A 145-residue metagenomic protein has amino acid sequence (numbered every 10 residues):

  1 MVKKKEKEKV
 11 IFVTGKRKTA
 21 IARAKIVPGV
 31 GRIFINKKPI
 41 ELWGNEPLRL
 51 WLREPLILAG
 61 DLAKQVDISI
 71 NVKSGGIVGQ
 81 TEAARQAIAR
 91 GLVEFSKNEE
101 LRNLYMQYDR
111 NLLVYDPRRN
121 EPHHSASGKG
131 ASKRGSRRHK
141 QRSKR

Functional and structural regions predicted by a protein language model:
K4-F12, K16, A22-V27, G31-K73 (+1 more regions): Structured, basic alpha/beta domains of bacterial-type, RNA-associated proteins
V78-R85: Beta-rich strand-turn-strand
